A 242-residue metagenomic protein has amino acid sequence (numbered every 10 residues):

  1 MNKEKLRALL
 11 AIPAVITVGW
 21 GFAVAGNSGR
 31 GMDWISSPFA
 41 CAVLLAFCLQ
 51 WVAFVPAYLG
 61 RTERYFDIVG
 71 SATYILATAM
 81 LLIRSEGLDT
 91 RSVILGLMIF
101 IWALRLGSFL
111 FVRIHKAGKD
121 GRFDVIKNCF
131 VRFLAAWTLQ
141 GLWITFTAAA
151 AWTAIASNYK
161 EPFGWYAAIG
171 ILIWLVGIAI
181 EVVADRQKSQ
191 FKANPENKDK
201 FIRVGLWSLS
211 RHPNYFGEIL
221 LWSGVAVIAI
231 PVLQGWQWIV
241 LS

Functional and structural regions predicted by a protein language model:
M1, K5, G31, I35-F39 (+5 more regions): Hydrophobic, aromatic-rich alpha-helical transmembrane segments and their membrane-interface anchor motifs
M1-N2, A25-W34, F54-R61: Short juxtamembrane and helix-loop transition motifs at transmembrane-helix boundaries in membrane proteins
L6, S36-C41, Y58-F66, S208-P213: Short, amphipathic, aromatic/basic-enriched membrane-interface segments that mark the entry/exit of transmembrane
L9-R30, A46, Q50, Y74-L106 (+2 more regions): Hydrophobic transmembrane alpha-helices
D33-C48, E63-I75: Loop-to-helix transition at the N-terminal end of transmembrane alpha-helices
W51-E63, S108-H115: C-terminal ends of transmembrane helices
T62-L76, K119-A136, K200-W207: Juxtamembrane helix-capping/reentrant segments at transmembrane boundaries
A103-A151: Hydrophobic alpha-helical segments and helix pairs
